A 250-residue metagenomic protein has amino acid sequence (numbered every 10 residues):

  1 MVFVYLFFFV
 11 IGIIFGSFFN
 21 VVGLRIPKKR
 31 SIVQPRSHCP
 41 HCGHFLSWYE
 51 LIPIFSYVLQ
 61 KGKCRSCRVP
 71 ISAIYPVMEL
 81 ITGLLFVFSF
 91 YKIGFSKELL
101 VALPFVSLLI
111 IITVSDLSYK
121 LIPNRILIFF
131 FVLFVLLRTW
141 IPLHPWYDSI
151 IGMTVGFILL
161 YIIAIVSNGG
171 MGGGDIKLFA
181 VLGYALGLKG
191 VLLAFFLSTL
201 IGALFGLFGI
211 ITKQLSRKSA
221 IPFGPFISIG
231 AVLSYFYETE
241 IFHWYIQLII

Functional and structural regions predicted by a protein language model:
M1-I14, F90-Y91, V135-I141, G230-I250: Hydrophobic alpha-helical transmembrane segments
F8, L99-L100, P104-L204, W244-I250: Functional transmembrane core segments of multi-pass inner-membrane proteins
S17-I74, F223: Membrane-proximal soluble regions of multi-pass membrane proteins
F19, G23, L85, S89 (+7 more regions): Alpha-helical membrane-inserting segments
N20-I26, K61-V69, L109-Y119, Y161-G170 (+1 more regions): C-terminal ends of transmembrane helices
R25-V33, Y91-F95, L117, P142-L143 (+6 more regions): Transmembrane helix-loop junctions in multipass membrane proteins, especially transporters and channels
V58-E98: Short microdomains enriched in Cys/His and/or Lys/Arg
I211-L233: Interfacial loop-to-transmembrane junctions
